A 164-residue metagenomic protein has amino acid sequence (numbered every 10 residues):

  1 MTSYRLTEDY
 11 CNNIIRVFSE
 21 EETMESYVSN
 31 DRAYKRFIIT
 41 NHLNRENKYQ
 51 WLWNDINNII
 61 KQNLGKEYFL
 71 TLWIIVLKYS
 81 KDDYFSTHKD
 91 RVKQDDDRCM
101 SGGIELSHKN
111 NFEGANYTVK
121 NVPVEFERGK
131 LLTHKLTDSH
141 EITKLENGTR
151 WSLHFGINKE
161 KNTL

Functional and structural regions predicted by a protein language model:
M1-Y68: Non-heme Fe(II)/2-oxoglutarate
K61-L164: Catalytic core of non-heme Fe(II) oxygenases with the double-stranded beta-helix
